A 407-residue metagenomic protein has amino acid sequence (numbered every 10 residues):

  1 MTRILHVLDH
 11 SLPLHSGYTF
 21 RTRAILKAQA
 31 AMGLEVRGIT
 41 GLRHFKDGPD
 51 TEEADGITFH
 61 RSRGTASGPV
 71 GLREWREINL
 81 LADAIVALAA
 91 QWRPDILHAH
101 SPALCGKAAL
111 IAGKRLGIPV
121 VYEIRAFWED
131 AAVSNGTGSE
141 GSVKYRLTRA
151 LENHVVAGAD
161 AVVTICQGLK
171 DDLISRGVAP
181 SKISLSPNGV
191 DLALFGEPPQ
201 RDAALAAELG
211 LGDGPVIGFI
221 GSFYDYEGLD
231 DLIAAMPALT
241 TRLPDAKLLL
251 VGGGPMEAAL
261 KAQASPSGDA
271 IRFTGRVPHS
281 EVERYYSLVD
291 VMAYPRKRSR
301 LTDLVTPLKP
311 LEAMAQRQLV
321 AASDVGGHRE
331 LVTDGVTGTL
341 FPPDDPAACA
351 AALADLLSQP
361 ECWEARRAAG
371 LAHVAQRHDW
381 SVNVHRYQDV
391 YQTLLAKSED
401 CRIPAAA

Functional and structural regions predicted by a protein language model:
M1-G64, A406-A407: N-terminal subdomain of nucleotide-sugar transferases
R3-V7, L211-P237: Conserved donor-binding/catalytic core segment of Leloir-type glycosyltransferases
G168, G189: Carbohydrate-associated surface elements
G196-L211: A short helix/loop element that forms part of the nucleotide-sugar donor recognition site in Leloir-type
A258-E283: Nucleotide-activated donor-binding/catalytic signature segment of Leloir-type glycosyltransferases, i.e., the conserved
M292-Y294, E312-A315, L319-A322: Short hydrophobic beta-strand element within catalytic cores of glycosyltransferases and related nucleotide-activated
D334-G335, T339-P346, D355-E361: Conserved acidic donor-binding segment of nucleotide-sugar-dependent glycosyltransferases
A348, D355, C362-R377, R386-D389: A short, well-ordered alpha-helix in the C-terminal region of glycosyltransferases
